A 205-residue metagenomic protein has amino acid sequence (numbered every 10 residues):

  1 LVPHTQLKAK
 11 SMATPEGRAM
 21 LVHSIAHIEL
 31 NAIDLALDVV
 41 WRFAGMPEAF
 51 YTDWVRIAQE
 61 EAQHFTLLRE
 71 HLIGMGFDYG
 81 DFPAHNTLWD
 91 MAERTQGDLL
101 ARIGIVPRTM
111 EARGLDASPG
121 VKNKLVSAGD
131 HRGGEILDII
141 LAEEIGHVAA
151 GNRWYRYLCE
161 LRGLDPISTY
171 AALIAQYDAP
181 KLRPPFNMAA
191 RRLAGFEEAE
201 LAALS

Functional and structural regions predicted by a protein language model:
L1-S205: Non-heme di-metal
